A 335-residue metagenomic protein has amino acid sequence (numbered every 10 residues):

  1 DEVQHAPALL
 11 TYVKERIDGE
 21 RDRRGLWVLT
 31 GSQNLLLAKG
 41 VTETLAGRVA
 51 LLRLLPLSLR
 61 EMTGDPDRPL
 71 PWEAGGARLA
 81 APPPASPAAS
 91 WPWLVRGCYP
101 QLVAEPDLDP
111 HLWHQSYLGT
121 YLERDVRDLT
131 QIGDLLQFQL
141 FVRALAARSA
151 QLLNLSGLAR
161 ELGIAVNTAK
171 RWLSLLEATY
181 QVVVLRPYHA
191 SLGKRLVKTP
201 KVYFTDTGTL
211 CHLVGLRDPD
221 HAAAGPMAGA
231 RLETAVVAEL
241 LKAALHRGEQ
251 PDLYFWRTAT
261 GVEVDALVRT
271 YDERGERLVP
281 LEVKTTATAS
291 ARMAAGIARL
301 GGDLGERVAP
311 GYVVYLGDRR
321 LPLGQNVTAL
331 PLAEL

Functional and structural regions predicted by a protein language model:
D1-E2: Walker B catalytic acidic pair
L10-L29, T42-E43: Conserved catalytic/switch belt of AAA+ P-loop NTPases
S32-L37, P56-E61, H189, T209 (+3 more regions): Conserved nucleotide-binding/hydrolysis micro-motifs of P-loop NTPases
N34, A38-A147, Q151-L152: Interdomain motor-coupling "hinge/lid" segment immediately C-terminal to the ATP-binding subdomain of NTP-driven enzymes
V103-L278: Accessory nucleic acid-recognition modules appended to NTPase machines
L245-H246, E273, R299-R307: Arginine/glycine-rich "motif VI" loop of SF2 helicases in the C-terminal RecA-like domain
V283-A291: Short beta-strand-loop-alpha-helix junction that forms the active-site gateway of nucleic-acid-processing nucleases
V314-L335: Domain-level recognition of nuclease-like catalytic cores that cleave nucleotide substrates
